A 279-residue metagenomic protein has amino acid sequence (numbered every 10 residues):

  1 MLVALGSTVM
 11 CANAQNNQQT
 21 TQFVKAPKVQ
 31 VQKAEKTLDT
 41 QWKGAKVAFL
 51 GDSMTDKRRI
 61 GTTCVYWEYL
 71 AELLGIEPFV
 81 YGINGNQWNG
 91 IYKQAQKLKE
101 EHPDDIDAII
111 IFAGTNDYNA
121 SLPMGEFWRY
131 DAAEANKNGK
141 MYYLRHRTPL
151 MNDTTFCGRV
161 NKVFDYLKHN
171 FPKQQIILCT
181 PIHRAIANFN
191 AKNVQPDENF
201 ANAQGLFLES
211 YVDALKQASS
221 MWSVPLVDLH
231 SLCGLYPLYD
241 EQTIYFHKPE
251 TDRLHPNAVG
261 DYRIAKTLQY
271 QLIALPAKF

Functional and structural regions predicted by a protein language model:
M1-T20: Bacterial Sec-dependent N-terminal signal peptides
A4-G6, T37, K43, K248: Residue-level detector of alpha-helix boundary/anchor positions
A12, K57, W88-I91, A120 (+2 more regions): Residues at secondary-structure transition points
A14-T21, V29, K173-Q174: Intrinsically disordered, low-complexity regions enriched in polar/acidic and amide residues
T20-N84, N89, Q94-D105, D240-Q242: Serine-esterase "nucleophile elbow" of acetyl-processing enzymes
L73, A95-F279: Alpha-helical cap/lid subdomain in secreted, periplasmic, or secretory-pathway luminal O-acyl-processing enzymes
